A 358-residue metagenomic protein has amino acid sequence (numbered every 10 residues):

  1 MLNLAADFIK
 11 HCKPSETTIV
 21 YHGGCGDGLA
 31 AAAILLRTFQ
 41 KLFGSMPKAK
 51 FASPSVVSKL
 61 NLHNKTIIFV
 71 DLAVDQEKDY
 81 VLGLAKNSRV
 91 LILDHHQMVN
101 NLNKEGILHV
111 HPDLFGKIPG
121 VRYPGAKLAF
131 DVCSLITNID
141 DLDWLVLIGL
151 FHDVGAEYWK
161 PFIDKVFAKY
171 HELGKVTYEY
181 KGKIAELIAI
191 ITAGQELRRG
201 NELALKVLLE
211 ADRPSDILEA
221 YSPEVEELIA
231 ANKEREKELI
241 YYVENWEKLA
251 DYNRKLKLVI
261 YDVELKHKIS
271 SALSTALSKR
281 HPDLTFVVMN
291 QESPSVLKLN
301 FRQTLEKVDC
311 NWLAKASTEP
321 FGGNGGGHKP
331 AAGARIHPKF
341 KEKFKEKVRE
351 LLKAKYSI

Functional and structural regions predicted by a protein language model:
M1-I184, I240, R254-I260, K268-I358: Replace "Mg2+/Mn2+-dependent" with "divalent metal-dependent
G155-E244: Accessory alpha-helical/coil subdomains and C-terminal extensions that flank or cap enzyme catalytic cores
N245-W246, Y261-D262: Extended amphipathic secondary-structure runs
K248-R254: Coiled-coil termination/hinge junctions
